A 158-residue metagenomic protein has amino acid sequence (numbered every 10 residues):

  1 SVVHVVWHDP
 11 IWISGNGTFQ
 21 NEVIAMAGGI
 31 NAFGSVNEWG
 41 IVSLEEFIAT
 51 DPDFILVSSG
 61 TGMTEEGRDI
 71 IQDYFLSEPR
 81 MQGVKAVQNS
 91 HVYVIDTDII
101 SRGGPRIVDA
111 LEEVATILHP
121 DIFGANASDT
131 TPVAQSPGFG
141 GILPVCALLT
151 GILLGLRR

Functional and structural regions predicted by a protein language model:
S1-V108, E112, I122-A125: Binding-cleft/active-site segments that stabilize strongly anionic ligands or cofactors
E46, V114, L156-R158: A generic membrane alpha-helix/interface feature
T116-P120: Internal hydrophobic alpha-helix adjacent to the cofactor/substrate pocket in enzyme cavities
N126-R158: Secretory targeting signatures
